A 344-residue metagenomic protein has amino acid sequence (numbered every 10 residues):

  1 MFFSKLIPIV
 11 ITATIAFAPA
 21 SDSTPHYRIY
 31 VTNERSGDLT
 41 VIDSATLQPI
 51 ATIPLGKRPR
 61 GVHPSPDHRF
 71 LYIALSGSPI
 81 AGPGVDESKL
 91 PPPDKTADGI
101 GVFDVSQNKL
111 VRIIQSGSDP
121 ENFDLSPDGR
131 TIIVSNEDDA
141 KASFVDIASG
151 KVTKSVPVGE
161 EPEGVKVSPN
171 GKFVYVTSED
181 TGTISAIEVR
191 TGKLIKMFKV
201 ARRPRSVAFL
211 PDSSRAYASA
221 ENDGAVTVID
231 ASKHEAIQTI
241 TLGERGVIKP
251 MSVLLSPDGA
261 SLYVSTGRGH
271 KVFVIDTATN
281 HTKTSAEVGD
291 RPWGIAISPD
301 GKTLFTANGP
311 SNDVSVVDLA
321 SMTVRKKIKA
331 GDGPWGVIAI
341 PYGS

Functional and structural regions predicted by a protein language model:
F2-I9: Sec-dependent signal peptide recognition, specifically the positively charged N-region followed immediately by
I11-S344: Predominantly soluble domains enriched in secretory-pathway, periplasmic, or organellar proteins
